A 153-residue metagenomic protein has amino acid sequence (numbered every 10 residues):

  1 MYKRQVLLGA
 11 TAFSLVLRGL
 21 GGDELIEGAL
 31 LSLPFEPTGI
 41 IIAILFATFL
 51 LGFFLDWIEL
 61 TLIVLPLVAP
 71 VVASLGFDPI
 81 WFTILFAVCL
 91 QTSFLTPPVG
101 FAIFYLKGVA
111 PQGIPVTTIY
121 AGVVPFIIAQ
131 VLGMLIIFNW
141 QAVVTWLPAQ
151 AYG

Functional and structural regions predicted by a protein language model:
K3-G153: Alpha-helical transmembrane segments of multi-pass membrane transport proteins
